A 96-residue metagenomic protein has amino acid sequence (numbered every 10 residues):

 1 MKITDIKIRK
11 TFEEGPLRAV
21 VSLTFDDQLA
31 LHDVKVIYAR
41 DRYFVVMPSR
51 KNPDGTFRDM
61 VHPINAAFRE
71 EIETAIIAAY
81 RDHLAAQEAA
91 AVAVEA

Functional and structural regions predicted by a protein language model:
M1-A96: Single-stranded nucleic acid-binding surfaces, predominantly the OB-fold ssDNA-binding core
